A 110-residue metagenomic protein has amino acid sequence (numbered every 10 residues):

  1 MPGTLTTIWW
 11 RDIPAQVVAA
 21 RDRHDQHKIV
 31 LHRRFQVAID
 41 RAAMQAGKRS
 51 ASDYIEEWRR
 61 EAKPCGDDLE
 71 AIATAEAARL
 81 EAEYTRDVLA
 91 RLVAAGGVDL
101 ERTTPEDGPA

Functional and structural regions predicted by a protein language model:
M1-Q26: Short, charged/polar N-terminal "headpieces" of proteins
W9-W10, A15, Q45, W58 (+1 more regions): Bulky hydrophobic/aromatic packing residues
D22-R60: Acidic, aromatic-enriched beta-alpha/helix-loop junctions
R23, L31, C65, L69-I72 (+1 more regions): Non-membrane alpha-helical secondary structure
Y54-A78: Mid-chain, well-packed structural core segment of small domains
A71-A110: C-terminal charged interaction modules
